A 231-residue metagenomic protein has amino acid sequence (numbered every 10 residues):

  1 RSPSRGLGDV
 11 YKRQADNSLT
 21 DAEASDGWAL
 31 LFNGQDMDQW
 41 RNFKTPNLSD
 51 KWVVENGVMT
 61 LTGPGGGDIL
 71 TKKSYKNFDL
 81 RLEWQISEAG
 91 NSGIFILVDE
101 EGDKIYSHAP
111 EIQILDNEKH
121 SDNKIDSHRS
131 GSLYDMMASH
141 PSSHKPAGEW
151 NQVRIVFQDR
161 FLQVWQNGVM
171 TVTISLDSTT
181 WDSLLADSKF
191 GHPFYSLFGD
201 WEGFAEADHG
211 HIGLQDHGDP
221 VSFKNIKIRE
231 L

Functional and structural regions predicted by a protein language model:
R1-Y11: Single conserved hydrophobic/aromatic residue that forms the stacking wall/gate of nucleotide- or nucleobase-binding
D9-L231: Carbohydrate-interacting regions of secretory-pathway proteins
